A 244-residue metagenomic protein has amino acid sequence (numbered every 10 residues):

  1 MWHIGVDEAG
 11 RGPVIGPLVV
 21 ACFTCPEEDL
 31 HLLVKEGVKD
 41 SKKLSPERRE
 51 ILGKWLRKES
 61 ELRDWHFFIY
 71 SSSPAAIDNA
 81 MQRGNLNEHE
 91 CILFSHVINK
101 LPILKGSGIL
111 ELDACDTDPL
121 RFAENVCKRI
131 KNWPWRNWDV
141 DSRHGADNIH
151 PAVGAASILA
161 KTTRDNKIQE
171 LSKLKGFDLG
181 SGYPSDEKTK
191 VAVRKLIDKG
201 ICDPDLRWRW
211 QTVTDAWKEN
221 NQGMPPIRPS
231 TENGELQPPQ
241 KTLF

Functional and structural regions predicted by a protein language model:
M1-F244: RNase H-like, Mg2+-dependent phosphodiesterase core, and more generally RNA phosphate-backbone-engaging helix-loop
